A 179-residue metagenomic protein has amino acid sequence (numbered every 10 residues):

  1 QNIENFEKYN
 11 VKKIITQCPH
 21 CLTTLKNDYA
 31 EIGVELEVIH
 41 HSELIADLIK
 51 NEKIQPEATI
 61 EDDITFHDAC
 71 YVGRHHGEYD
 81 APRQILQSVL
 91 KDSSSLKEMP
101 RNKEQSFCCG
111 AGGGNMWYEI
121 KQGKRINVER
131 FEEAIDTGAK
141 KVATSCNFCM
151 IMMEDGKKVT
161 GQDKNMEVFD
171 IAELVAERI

Functional and structural regions predicted by a protein language model:
Q1-I179: Iron-sulfur cluster-binding electron-transfer modules in prokaryotic oxidoreductases
